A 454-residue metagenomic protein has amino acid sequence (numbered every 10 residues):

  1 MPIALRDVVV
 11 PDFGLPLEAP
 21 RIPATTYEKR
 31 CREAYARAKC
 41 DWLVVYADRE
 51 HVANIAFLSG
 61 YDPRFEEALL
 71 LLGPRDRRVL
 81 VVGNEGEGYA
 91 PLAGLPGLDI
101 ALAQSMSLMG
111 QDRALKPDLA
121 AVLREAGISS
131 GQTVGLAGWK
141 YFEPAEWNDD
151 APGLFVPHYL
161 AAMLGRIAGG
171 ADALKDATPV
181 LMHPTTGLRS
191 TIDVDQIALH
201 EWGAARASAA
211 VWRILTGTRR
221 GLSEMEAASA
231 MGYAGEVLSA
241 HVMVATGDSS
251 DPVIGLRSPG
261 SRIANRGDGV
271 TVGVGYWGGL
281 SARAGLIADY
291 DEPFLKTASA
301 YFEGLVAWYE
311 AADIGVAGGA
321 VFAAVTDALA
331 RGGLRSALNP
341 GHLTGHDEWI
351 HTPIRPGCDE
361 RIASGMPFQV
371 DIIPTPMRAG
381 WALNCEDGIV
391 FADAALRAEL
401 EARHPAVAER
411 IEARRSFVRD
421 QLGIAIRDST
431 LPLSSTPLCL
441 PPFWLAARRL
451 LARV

Functional and structural regions predicted by a protein language model:
M1-V454: Active-site neighborhoods and metal-handling regions in enzymes and metal-associated proteins
